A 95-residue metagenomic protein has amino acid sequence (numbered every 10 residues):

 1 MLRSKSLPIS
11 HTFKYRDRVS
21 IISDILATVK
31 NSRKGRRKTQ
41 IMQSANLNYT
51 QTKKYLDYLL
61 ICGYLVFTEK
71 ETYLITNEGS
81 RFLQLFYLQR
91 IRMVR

Functional and structural regions predicted by a protein language model:
M1-L26: Short alpha-helical segments that sit at the start of domains
R16, N46-I61: Short amphipathic alpha-helical interaction segments
L26-R33, Y87: Short, locally clustered residues in the helix-turn-helix/winged-helix DNA-binding domain
S32-S44: Short acidic, hydrophobic short linear motifs in intrinsically disordered regions
L60-K70: A short, conserved structural fragment
E71-N77: Minor-groove-contacting beta-hairpin "wing" of winged helix-turn-helix DNA-binding domains
S80-R95: Short, amphipathic alpha-helical interaction segments positioned at domain boundaries
